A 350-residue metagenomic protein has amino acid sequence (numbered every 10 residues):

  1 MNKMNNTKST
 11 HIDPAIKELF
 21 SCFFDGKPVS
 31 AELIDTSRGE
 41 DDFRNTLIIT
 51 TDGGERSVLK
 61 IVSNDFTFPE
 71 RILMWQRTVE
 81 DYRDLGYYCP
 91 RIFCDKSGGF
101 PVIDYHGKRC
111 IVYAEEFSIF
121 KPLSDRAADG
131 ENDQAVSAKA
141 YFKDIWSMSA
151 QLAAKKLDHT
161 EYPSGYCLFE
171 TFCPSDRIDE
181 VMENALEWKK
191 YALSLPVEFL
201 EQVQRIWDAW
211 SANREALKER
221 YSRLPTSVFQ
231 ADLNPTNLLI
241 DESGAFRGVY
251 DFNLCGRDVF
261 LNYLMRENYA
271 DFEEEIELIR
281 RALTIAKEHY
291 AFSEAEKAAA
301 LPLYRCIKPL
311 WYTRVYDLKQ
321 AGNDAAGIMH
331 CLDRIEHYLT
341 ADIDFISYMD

Functional and structural regions predicted by a protein language model:
M1-S97, D241-E242, D350: Conserved NTP-binding catalytic cores of kinases and kinase-like/nucleotidyltransferase enzymes across multiple kinase
D42-T51, V58, S211-L261: Active-site acidic catalytic loop and adjacent metal/ATP-binding pocket of ATP-dependent phosphoryl transfer enzymes
E55-T160: ATP-binding pocket architecture of kinase catalytic cores
A154-S164, L217-S222, A291-A295: Surface-exposed helix-capping loop/turn segments at secondary-structure junctions
K156-T160, A185, K189-L195, L217 (+1 more regions): Secondary-structure edge/capping motif, primarily at the C-terminal ends of alpha-helices and the immediately following
G165-L217: Active-site catalytic-loop/activation-segment of kinase and kinase-like phosphoryl-transfer enzymes
R257-S293, R305-A325: Active-site activation/catalytic loop segments of kinase-like enzymes and analogous catalytic loops in related
W311-D350: ATP/Mg2+ or Mg2+-diphosphate-binding catalytic cores that bind nucleotide phosphates or diphosphates via glycine-rich
